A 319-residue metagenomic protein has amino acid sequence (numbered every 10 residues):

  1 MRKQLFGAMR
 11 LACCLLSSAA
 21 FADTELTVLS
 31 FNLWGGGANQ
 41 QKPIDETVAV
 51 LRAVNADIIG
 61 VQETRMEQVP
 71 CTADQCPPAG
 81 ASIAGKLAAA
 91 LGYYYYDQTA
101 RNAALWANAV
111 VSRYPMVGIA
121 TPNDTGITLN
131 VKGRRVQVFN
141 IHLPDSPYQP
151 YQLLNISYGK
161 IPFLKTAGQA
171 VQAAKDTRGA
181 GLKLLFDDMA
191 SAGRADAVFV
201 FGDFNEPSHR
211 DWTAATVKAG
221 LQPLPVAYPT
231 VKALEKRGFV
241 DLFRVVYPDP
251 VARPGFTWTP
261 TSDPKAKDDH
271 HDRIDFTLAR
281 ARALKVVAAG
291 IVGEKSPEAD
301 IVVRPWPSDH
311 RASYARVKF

Functional and structural regions predicted by a protein language model:
R2-M9, L15-L16, A20-Y93, N102-L105 (+2 more regions): N-terminal, active-site-proximal structural segment of metallo-dependent hydrolase catalytic domains
L26-L33, T47-P77, V111, V138-I141 (+5 more regions): Active-site beta-strand/loop signature of hydrolases that rely on acidic residues for catalysis
G35-Q41, G60-V61, P147-Q149, H209 (+2 more regions): Short, solvent-exposed loop/turn elements at domain surfaces
G36-A38, M66-P70, A103-L105, S146-Q149 (+4 more regions): Active-site environment of divalent metal-dependent phosphoester hydrolases
N39-E46, A79-I83, I119-T121, A170-L184 (+4 more regions): Soluble or luminal CAZymes and related metallo-dependent hydrolases
Q40, Q62-L153, G290-I291: Structured beta-strand-rich core segments of catalytic domains in phosphoester-bond hydrolases
A120-N123, T128-V131, A190-V198, E206-F319: Metal-dependent phosphoester-hydrolase catalytic domains
Y151-A173, A215: A solvent-exposed, charged loop/short amphipathic helix patch at secondary-structure junctions
